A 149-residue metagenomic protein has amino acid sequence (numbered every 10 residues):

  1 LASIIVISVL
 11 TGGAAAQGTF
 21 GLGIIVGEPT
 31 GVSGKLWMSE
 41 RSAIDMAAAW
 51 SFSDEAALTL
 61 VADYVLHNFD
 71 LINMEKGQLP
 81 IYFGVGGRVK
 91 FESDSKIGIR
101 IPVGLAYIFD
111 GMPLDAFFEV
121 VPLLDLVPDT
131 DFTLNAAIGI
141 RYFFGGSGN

Functional and structural regions predicted by a protein language model:
L1-A2: Bacterial N-terminal signal peptides that target proteins for export
I7-A14: C-terminal segment of classical bacterial N-terminal signal peptides
A14-T19, R41, F69-P80, F109-L114 (+1 more regions): Short loop/turn motifs that connect adjacent beta-strands in outer-membrane beta-barrel proteins
A16-E28, M38, S42-F52, I81-F91 (+1 more regions): Transmembrane beta-strand segments that form the barrel wall of outer-membrane beta-barrel proteins
Q17, G31, A49-E55, F69-L71 (+4 more regions): Sequence/structural signature of outer-membrane beta-barrel proteins
G18-F20, E28-T30, S42, D54-L60 (+3 more regions): Residues that define the transmembrane beta-barrel architecture of outer-membrane proteins
I24, V32-L36, M46-A48, A62-N68 (+4 more regions): Residues on the lipid-exposed face of transmembrane beta-strands in outer-membrane beta-barrel proteins
M74-A116: Mid-chain, well-packed structural core segment of small domains
